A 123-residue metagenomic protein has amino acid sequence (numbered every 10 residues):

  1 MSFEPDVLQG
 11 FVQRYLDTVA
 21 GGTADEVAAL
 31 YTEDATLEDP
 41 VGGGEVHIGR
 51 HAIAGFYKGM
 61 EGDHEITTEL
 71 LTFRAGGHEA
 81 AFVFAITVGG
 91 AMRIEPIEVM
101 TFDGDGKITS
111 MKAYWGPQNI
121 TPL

Functional and structural regions predicted by a protein language model:
M1-A29, E33, P122: Short, low-complexity N-terminal intrinsically disordered segments enriched in polar/charged residues
S2, A54-L123: A beta-strand edge to alpha-helix "cap/lid" segment located at domain peripheries
S2, R14, P40-G43, I86-T87: A general structural-boundary detector
P5, A24-G77: A solvent-exposed, acidic/Ser-Thr-rich amphipathic alpha-helical stretch
L8, V12, R50-I53, R93: A structural signal for well-ordered alpha-helical scaffolds and beta->alpha junctions
V19, A35-T36, G90-A91: Short hydrophobic/aromatic segments of transmembrane alpha-helices and their interfaces
